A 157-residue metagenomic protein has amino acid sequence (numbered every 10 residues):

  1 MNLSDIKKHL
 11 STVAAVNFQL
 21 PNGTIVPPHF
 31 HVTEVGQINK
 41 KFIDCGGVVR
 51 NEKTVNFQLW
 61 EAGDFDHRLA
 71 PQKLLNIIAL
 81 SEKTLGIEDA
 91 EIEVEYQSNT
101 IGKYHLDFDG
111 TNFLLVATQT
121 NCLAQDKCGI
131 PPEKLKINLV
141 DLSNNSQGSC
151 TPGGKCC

Functional and structural regions predicted by a protein language model:
S4-E34: Small/polar-rich, solvent-exposed N-terminal microdomains that initiate assembly or binding
V13, P27-H29, R50-T54, I87-D89: Short connector loops at helix/strand junctions that flank enzyme active sites, especially segments positioning acidic
V26-V48: Short, solvent-exposed beta-alpha or beta-beta edge segments that form flexible loop/patches at the rim of ligand
F42-I43, Q72-L74: Structured interface patches
N51-D64: Short glycine-rich, basic-tinged beta-strand/loop micro-motifs
F65-A70: Short, conserved charged micro-motifs
N76, L80-E133: Helix-rich interaction surfaces within compact, conserved domain-sized segments that mediate assembly or partner
T118-G148, G154-K155: Mixed-charge, glycine-accented linear interaction segment located at domain edges/termini
